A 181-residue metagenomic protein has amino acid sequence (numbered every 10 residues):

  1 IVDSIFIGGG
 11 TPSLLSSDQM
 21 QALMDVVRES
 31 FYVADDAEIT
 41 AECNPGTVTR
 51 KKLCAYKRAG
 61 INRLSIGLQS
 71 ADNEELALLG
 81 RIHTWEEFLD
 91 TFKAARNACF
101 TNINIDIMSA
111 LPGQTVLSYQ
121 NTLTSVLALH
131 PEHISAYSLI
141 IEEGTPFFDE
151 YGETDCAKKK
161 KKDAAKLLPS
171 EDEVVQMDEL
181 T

Functional and structural regions predicted by a protein language model:
I1-T181: C-terminal scaffold of the Radical SAM
